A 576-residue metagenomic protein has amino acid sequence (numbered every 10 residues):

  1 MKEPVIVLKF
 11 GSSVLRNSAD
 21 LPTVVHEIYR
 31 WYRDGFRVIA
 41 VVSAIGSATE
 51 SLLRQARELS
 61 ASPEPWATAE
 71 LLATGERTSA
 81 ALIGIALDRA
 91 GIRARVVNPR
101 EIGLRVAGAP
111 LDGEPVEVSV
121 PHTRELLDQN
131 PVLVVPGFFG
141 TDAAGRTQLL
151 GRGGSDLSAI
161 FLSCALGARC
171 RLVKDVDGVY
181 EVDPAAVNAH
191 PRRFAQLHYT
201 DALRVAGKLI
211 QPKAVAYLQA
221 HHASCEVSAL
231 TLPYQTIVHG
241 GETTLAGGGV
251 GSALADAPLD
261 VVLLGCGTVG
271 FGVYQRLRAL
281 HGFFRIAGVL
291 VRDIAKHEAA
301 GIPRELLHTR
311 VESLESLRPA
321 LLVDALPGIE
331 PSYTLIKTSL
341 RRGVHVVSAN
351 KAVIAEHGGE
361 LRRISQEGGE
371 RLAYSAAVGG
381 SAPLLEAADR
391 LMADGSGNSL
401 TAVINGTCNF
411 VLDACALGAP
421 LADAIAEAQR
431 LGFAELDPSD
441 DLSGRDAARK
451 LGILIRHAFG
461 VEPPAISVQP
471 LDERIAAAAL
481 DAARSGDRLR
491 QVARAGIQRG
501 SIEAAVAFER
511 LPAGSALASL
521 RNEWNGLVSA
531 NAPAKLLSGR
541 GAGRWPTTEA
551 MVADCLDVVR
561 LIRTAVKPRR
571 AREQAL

Functional and structural regions predicted by a protein language model:
M1-H221: Nucleotide/pyrophosphate-binding catalytic subdomain
D260-Q275, G541: Glycine-rich adenosine-cofactor-binding loop
L280-A300: NAD(P)-binding Rossmann-fold cofactor-contacting core
V311-A349: Rossmann-fold NAD(P) dinucleotide-binding segment
S332-T338, K351-G380, L385-A388: Rossmann-fold NAD(P)-binding glycine/threonine-rich loop
G368-G369, A373-A434, R445, I453: Rossmann-like NAD(P)H-binding beta-loop-alpha module
A414-C415, D423-S519, W524-G526: Substrate-binding/catalytic subdomain of NAD(P)-dependent oxidoreductase enzymes
R521-L576: C-terminal helical cap and adjacent loop that interface with cofactors, partners, or active-site loops
